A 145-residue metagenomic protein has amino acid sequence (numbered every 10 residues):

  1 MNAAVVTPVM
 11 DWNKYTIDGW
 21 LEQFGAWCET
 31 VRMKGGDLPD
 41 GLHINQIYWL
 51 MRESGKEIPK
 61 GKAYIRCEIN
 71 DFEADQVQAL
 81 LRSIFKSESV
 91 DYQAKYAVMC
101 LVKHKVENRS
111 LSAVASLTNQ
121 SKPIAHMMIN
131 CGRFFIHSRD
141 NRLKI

Functional and structural regions predicted by a protein language model:
M1-E88, S112-A113, L117-T118, S138-I145: N-terminal interaction/assembly modules
T16, W20-Q23, Q93-A97, I124: Residue-level detector of well-ordered alpha-helical segments, enriched for hydrophobic/aromatic packing positions
C28, C67, A97-C100, C131: Generic recognition of cysteine residues
G35, S87-K95, K122, H126: Alpha-helix N-cap/helix-initiation sites
S89-R109: Short amphipathic alpha helix immediately N-terminal
H104-P123: Helix-turn-helix DNA-binding module
S121-L143: DNA major-groove recognition helices of helix-turn-helix
